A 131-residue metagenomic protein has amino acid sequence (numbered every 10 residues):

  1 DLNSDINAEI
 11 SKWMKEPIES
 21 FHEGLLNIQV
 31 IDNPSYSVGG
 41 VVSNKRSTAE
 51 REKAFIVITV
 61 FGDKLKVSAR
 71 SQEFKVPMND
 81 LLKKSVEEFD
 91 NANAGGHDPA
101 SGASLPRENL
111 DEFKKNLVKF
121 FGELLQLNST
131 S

Functional and structural regions predicted by a protein language model:
D1-G24: Hard-cation-handling environments
L26-S131: Glycine-rich, acidic loop segments that terminate in or are immediately followed by a histidine
